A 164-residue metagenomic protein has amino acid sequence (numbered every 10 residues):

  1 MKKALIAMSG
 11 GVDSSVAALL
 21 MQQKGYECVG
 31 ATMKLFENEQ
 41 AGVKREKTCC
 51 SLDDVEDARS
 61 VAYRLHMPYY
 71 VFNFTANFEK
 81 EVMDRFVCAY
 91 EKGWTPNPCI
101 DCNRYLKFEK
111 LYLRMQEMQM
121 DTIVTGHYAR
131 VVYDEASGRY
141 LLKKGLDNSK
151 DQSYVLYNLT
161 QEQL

Functional and structural regions predicted by a protein language model:
M1-N158: ATP-dependent adenylation/nucleotidyltransferase module used to activate substrates
N158-L164: Internal nucleotide-binding/catalytic subdomain
